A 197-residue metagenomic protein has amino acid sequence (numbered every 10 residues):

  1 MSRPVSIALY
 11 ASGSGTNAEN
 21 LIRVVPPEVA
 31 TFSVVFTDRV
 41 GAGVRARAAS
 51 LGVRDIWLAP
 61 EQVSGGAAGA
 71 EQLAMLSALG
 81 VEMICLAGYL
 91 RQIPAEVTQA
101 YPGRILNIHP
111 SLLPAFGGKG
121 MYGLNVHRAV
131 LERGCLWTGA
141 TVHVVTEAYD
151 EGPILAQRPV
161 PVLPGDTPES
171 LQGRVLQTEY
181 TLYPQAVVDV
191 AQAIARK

Functional and structural regions predicted by a protein language model:
M1-K197: One-carbon transfer enzymes
